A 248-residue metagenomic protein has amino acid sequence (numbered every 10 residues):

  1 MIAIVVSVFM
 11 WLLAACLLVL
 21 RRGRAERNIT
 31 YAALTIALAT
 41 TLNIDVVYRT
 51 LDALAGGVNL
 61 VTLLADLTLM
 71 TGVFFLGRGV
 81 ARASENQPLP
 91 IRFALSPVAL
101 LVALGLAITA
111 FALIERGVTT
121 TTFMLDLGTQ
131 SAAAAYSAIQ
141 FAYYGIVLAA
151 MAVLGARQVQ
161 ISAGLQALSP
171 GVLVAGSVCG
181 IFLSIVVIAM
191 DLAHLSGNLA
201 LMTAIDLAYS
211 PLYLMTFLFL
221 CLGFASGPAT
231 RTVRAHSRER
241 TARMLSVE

Functional and structural regions predicted by a protein language model:
M1-W11: Hydrophobic transmembrane alpha-helical segments in integral membrane proteins
R21-L42, A134-D191: Alpha-helical transmembrane segments of multi-pass integral membrane proteins
G23, L38-T62, V118-M124, M190-D191: Helix-loop junctions on the outward
I29-L51, A65-F74: A generic, lipid-embedded transmembrane alpha helix
G56-T68, L127-A142, A204-P211: Short aromatic-rich membrane-water interface segments that cap or initiate transmembrane helices in multi-pass membrane
S84-L113: The cytoplasmic-loop to transmembrane-helix boundary for the fourth helix
L104-I146: Membrane-proximal helix-loop-helix units in multi-pass membrane proteins
A149, L168-E248: C-terminal transmembrane-bundle signature of multipass membrane proteins, characterized by strong activation on
